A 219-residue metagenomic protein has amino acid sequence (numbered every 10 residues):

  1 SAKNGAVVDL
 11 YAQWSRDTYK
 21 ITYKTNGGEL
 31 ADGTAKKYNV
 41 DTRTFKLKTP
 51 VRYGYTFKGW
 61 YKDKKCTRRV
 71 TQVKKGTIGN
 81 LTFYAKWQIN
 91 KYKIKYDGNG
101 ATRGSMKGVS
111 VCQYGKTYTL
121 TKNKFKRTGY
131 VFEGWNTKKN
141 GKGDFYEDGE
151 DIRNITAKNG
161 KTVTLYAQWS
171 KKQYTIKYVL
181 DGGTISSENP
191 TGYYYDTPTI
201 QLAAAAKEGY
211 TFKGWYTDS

Functional and structural regions predicted by a protein language model:
S1-S219: Secondary-structure capping and domain/repeat boundary segments
